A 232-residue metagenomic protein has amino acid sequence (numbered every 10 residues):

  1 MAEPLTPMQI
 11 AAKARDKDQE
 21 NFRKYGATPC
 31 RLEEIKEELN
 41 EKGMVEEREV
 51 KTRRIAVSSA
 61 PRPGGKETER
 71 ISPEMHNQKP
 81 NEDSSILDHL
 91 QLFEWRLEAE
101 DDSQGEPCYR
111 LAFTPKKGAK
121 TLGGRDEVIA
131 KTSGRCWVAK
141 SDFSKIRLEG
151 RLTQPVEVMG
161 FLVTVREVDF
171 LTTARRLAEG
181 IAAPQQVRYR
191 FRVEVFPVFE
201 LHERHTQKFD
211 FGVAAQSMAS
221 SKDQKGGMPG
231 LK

Functional and structural regions predicted by a protein language model:
M1-S133, S141-R147, R151-V168, T173-Q186 (+1 more regions): Structured extracytoplasmic
